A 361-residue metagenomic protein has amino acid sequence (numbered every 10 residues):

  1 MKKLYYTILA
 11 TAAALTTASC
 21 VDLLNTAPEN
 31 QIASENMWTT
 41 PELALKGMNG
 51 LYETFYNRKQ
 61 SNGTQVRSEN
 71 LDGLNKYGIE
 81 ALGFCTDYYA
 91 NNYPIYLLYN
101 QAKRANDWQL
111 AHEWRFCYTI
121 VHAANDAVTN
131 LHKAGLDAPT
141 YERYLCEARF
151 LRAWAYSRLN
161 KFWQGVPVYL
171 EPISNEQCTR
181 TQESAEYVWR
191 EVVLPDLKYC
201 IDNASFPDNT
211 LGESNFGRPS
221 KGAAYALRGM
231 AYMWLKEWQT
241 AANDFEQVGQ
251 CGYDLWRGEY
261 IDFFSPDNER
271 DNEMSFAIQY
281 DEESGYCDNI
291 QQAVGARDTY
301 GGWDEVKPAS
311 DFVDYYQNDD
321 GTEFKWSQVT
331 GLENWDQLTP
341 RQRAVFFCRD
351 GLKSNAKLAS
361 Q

Functional and structural regions predicted by a protein language model:
V21-E147, Y156, K161-F162, V166-P172 (+2 more regions): Short acidic-aromatic linear motifs embedded in glycine-rich loops, typified by GG[WY][YF]DAGD(H) and related
